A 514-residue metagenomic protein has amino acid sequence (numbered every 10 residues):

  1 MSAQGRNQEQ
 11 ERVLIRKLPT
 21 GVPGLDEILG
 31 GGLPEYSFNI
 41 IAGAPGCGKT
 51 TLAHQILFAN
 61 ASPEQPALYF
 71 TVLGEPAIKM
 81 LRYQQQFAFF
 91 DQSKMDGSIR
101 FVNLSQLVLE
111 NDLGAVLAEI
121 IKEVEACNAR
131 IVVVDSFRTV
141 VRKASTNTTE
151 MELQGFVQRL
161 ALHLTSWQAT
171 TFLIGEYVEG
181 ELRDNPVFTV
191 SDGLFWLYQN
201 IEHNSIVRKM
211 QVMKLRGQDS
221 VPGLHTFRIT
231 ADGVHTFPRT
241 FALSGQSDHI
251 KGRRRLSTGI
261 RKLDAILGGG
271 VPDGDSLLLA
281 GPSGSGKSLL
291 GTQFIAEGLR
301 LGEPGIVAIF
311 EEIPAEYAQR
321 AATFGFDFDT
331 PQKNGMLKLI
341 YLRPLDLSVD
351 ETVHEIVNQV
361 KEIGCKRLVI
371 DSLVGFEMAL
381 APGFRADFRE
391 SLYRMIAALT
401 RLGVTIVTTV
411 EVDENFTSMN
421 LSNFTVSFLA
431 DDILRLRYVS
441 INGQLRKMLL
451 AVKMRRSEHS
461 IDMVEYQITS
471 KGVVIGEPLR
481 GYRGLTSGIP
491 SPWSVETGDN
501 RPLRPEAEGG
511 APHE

Functional and structural regions predicted by a protein language model:
S2-E11, R16, A118, E125-C127 (+6 more regions): Conserved P-loop NTPase
K17, G30-G31, P186, E202-N204 (+15 more regions): Replace "in large, NTP-powered and nucleic-acid-processing enzymes" with "in large, NTP-powered factors and other
G21-G32, G259-G270: Pre-Walker A adenine-sensing motif
G30, F38-P45, L52, I56 (+6 more regions): Scaffold/interface architecture of coatomer-like assemblies
Y36, P63-P66, M95-I99, W167-A169 (+10 more regions): Short glycine-/polar-rich loops that comprise or flank the Walker A/P-loop and associated switch/sensor motifs
N39, A44-V108, D273-S276, P282-D346 (+1 more regions): Conserved P-loop
N39, G114-V190, L194, L289 (+2 more regions): P-loop NTPase motor core
L73-I78, S105-E110, R138-V140, T171 (+15 more regions): Conserved nucleotide-binding/hydrolysis micro-motifs of P-loop NTPases
